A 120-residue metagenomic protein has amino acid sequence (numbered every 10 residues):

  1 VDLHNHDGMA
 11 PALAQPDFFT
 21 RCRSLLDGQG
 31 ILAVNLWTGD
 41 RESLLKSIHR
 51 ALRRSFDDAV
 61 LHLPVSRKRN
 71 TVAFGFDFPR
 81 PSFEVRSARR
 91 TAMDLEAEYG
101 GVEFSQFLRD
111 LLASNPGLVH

Functional and structural regions predicted by a protein language model:
D2-L3, L36: Glycine-rich, N-terminal phosphate-binding loop of Rossmann-like dinucleotide-binding domains
H6-A14: Glycine/threonine-rich flexible loop motifs
A10, W37-H49: Conserved class I S-adenosyl-L-methionine
A14-G28: A short glycine-rich, Lys/Arg-flanked "PGG" loop and its adjoining helix->strand segment in the class I
F19-R23, L44-V65: Conserved Class I S-adenosyl-L-methionine
Q29-L36: Conserved beta-strand signature within the Rossmann-like core of class I S-adenosyl-L-methionine
L36-T38, P64, D77: Active-site proximal loops enriched in glycine and acidic residues that flank catalytic Cys/His/Asp and coordinate
T71-H120: SAM/dcSAM-binding transferase cores
